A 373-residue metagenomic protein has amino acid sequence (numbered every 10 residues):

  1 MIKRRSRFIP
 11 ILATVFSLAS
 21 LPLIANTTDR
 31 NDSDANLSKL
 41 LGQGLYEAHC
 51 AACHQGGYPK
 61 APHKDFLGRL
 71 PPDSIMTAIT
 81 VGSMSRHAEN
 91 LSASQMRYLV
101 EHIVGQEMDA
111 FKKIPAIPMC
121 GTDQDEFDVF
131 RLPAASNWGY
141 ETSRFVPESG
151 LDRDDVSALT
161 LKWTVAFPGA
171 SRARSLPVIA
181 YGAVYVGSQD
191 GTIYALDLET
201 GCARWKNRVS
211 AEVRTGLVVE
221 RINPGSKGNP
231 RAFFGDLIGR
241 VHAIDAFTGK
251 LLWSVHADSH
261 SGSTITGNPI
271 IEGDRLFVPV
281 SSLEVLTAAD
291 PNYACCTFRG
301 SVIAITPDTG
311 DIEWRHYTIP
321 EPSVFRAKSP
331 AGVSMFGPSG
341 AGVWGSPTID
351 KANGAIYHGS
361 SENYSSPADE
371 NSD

Functional and structural regions predicted by a protein language model:
L23-L45: Electrostatic cytochrome c docking/interface patches
N31, K60-M108, A355: Extracytoplasmic electron-transfer domains, predominantly the class I c-type cytochrome c fold
G42-G57, I75, L99: The canonical Cys-X-X-Cys-His
I117-K162, T318, S323: Blade/loop signatures of beta-propeller domains
F130-N137, A170-T192, A211-V241, T264-A294 (+2 more regions): Repeat-blade elements of multi-bladed beta-propeller folds
T160-K162, C202-W205, K250-S254, E313-W314: A structural motif specific to WD40 beta-propellers
F167, H256-S259, I312-G337: Surface-exposed loop and turn segments in beta-propeller and other repeat-based domains that flank or scaffold
D197-T200, D245-T248, T306-T309: Short loop/turn segments that connect beta-strands within beta-propeller blades
